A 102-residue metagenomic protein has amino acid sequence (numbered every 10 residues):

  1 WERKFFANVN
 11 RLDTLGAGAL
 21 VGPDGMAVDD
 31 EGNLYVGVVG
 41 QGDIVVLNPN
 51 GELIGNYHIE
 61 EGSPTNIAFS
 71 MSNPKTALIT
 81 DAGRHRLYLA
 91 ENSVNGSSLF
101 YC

Functional and structural regions predicted by a protein language model:
W1, L87-G96: Beta-propeller blade-edge and WD-like acidic-aromatic loop motif
W1-N10, G55-H58, S98-C102: Beta-propeller fold detector
K4, V9-L34, E61-A77, R84: Beta-rich, blade/repeat-based domains predominating in secreted/periplasmic proteins but also intracellular
V39, S72, A82, N92: Short loop/turn segments immediately following the C-termini of beta-strands
G42-I44, H85-L87: Structural signal for beta-propeller blades
L47-E52, E91-N95: Short loop/turn segments that connect beta-strands within beta-propeller blades
K75, S93-C102: Short, charged low-complexity linker/loop segments at the C-terminal edge of domains
